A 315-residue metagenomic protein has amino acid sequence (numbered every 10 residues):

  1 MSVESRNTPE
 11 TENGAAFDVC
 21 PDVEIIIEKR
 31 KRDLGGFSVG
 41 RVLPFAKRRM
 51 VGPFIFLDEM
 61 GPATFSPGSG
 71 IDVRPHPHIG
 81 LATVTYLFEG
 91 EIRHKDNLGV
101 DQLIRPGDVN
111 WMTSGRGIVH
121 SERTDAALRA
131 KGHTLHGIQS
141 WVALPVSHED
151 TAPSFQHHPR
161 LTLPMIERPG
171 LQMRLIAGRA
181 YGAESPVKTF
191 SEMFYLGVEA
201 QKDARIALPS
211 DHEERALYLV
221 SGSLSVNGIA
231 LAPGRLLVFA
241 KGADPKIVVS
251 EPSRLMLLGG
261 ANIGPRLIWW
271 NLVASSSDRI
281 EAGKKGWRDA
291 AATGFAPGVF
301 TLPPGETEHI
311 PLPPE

Functional and structural regions predicted by a protein language model:
M1-E315: Jelly-roll (double-stranded beta-helix
